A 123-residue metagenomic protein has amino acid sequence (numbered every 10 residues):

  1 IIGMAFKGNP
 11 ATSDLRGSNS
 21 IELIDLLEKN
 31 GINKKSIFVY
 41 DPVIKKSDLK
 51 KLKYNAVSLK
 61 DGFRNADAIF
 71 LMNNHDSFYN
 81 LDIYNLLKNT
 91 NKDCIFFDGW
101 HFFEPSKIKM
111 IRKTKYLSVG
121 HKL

Functional and structural regions predicted by a protein language model:
I1-L123: Structural/interface elements that position substrates and couple domains in central-metabolism enzymes
